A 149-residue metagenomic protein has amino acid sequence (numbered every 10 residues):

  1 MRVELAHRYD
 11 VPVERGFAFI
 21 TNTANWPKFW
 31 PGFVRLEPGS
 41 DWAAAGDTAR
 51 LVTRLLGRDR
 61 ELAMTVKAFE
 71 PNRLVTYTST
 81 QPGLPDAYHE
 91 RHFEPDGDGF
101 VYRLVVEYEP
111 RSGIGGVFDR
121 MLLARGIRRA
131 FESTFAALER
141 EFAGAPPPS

Functional and structural regions predicted by a protein language model:
M1-S40, A44, A137, P148-S149: Hydrophobic ligand-binding cavity/cleft-lining segments
R2-E4, D59-A63, P85-E90: Short, surface-exposed coil-to-beta transition loops
D10-E14, D41-A43, K67-N72, H92-R103 (+2 more regions): A short, structured loop/turn motif at beta-sheet edges
G16-I20, W26, A49, V66 (+4 more regions): Hydrophobic pocket/interface hotspot
A24, I127, F131-F135, E139-P146: Short amphipathic alpha-helical signal-transduction/dimerization elements
T48-R54, T76-P82: Short beta-strand segments that buttress and anchor functional surface loops
R54-R60, P110-I114: Short, cysteine-centered beta-strand-loop-beta hairpins and adjacent loop/turn segments enriched in charged/polar
T78-S133, S149: Beta-strand/loop substructures that line and gate deep hydrophobic ligand-binding cavities in soluble
